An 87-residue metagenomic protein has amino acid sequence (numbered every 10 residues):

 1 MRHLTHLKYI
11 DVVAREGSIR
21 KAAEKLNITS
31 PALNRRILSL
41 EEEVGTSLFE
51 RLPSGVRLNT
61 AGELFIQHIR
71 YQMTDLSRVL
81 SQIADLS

Functional and structural regions predicted by a protein language model:
H3-H6, S30, G62, I69: The N-cap/first-turn positions of alpha helices within or immediately adjacent to helix-turn-helix DNA-binding domains
H6-V13, F65: Short alpha-helical "packing" element that flanks the helix-turn-helix/winged-helix DNA-binding module
D11-N27: Short helix-boundary/capping micro-motifs
E24, E42, E63: Alpha-helical residues within the helix-turn-helix
R36: Residues in the recognition helix of alpha-helical DNA-binding motifs
E41-L58: A short LG(V/I)-centered, amphipathic sequence patch enriched for acidic residue(s) preceding the LG motif
E43-V44, F65-S87: Alpha-helical linker/hinge and terminal dimerization helices associated with HTH transcriptional regulators
